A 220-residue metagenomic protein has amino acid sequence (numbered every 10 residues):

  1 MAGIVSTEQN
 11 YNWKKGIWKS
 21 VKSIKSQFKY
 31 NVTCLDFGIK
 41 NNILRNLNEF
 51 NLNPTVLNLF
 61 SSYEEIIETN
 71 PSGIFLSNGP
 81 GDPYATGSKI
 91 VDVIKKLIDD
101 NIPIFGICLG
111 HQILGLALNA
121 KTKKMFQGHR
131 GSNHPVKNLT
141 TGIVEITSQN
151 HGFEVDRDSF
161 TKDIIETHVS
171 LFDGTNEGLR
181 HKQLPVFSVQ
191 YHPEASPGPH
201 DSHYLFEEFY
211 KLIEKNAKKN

Functional and structural regions predicted by a protein language model:
M1-N70, G81, I98, S196-G198 (+1 more regions): RNA-binding accessory domains that recognize and position tRNA/RNA substrates
L35, L57, M125, V169 (+2 more regions): Hydrophobic residues at beta-strand termini and immediately following loops that shape nucleotide-binding pockets
I39-K40, S62, L109-G110, H151 (+1 more regions): A generic "binding-loop/recognition-motif" signal
S72-G73, N78-R157, G198-E208, L212-A217: Cysteine-nucleophile active-site neighborhood
G79, L184, E194: Flexible loop residues that form catalytic and substrate-binding hotspots at small-molecule/glycan-binding clefts
G142-L184, Y191, N220: Catalytic beta-strand/loop cores that center a nucleophilic Ser/Cys/Thr and support acyl-enzyme chemistry
